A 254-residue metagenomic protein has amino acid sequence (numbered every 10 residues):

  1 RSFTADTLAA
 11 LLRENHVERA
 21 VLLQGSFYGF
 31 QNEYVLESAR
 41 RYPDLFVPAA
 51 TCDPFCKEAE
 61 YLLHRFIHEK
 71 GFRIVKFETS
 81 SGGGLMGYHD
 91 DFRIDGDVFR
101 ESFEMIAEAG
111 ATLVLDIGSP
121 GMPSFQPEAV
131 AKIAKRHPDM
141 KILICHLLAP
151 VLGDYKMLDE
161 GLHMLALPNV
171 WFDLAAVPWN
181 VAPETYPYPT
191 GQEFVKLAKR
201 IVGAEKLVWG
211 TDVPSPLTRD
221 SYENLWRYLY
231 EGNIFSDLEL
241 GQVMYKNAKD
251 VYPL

Functional and structural regions predicted by a protein language model:
R1-R19, K196-V208, P216-L254: Mid-to-C-terminal alpha-helical segments outside catalytic/metal-binding sites
S2-L12, C56-I67, M157: Short, acidic/polar
L12, A39-P43, I67, A134-K135 (+2 more regions): N-terminal cationic-hydrophobic initiation segments that often serve targeting/anchoring roles
L12, V35, P48, V75 (+6 more regions): Divalent metal-coordination and catalytic microenvironments
R19, G29-G121, D173-V177: Active-site gating/metal-coordination segments in enzymes
G25, S80, G118-S119, L147-L148 (+1 more regions): Flexible loop residues that form catalytic and substrate-binding hotspots at small-molecule/glycan-binding clefts
E33-L45, V130-K141, N224-G232: Short, electropositive alpha-helical surface patch
I74, D91-V208: Catalytic pocket-lining loop regions of alpha/beta-barrel enzymes, especially the amidohydrolase/enolase/GH5 lineages
